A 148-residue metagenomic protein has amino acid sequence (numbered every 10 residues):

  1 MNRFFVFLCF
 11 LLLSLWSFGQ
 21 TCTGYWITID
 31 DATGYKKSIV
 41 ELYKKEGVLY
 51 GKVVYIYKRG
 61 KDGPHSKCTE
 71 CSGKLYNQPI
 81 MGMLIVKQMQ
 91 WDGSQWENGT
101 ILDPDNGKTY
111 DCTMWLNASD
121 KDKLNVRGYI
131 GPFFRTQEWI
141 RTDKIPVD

Functional and structural regions predicted by a protein language model:
N2-F10: Sec-dependent signal peptide recognition, specifically the positively charged N-region followed immediately by
L12-S17: N-terminal signal peptide c-region/cleavage motif recognized by signal peptidases
Q20-I27: Cleaved targeting-peptide boundary
D30, Y35-D111: Central antiparallel beta-sheet cores of small beta-barrel/beta-sandwich binding domains
D31-T33, P104, L116-N117, Y129-G131: Short polar/acidic secondary-structure junctions
G93, A118-D120: Residue-level recognition of beta-strand termini and adjacent short loop/turns
K121, Y129-D148: Edge beta-strand at a domain terminus
L124: Ligand-binding face of N-terminal immunoglobulin V-set domains in extracellular IgSF glycoproteins
